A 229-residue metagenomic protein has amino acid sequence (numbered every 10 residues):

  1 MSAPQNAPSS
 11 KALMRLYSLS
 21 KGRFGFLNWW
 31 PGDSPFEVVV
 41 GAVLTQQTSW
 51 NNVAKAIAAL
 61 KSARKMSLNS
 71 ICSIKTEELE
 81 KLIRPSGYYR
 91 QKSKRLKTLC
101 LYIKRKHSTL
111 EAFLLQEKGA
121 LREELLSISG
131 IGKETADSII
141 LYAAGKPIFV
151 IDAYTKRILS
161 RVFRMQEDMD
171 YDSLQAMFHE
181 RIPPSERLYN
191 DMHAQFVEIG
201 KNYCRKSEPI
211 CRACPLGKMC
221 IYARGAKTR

Functional and structural regions predicted by a protein language model:
A3-R229: Catalytic cores of DNA base-excision repair glycosylases
